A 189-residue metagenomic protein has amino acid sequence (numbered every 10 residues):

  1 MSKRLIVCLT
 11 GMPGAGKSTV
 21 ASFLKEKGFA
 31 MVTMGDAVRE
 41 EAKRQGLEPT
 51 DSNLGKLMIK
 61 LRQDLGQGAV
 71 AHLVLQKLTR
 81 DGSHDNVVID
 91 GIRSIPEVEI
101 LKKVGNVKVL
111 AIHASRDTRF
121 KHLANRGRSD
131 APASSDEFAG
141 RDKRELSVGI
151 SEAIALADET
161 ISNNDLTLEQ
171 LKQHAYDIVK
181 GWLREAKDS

Functional and structural regions predicted by a protein language model:
M12, L24: P-loop (Walker A) phosphate-binding loop of NTP-binding proteins
K17: Conserved lysine of the Walker
V20-A21: Post-Walker A alpha-helix
A30-V88, I92-E99, D136-E137: ATP-dependent small-molecule kinase phosphotransfer cores that center on conserved nucleotide phosphate-binding segments
M31, K108-V109, E159-S162: Short, well-ordered beta-strand core segments
D51-K56, E99-I100, V104-E152: A glycine- and Lys/Arg-enriched "phosphate-lid" helix/loop adjacent to the NTP-binding pocket of small-molecule kinases
N125-G181, E185: Small-molecule kinase domains that catalyze NTP-dependent phosphoryl transfer to phosphate-bearing small molecules
